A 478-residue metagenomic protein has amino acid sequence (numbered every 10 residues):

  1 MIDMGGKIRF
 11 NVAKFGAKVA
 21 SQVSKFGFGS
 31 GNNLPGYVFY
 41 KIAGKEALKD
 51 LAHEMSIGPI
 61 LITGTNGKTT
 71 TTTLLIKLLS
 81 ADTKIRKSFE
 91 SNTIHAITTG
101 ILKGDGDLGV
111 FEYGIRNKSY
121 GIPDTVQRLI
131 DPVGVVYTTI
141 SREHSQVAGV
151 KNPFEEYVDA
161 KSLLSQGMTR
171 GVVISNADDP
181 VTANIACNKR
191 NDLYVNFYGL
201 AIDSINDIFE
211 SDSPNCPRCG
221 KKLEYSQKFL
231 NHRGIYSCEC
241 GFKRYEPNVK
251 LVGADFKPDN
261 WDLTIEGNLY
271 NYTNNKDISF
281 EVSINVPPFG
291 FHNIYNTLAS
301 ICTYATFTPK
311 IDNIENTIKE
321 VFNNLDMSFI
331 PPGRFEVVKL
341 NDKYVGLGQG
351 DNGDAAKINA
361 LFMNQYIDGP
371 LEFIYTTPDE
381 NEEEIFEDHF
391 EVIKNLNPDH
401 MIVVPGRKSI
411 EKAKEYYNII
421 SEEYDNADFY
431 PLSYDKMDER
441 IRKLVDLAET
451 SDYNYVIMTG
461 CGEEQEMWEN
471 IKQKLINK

Functional and structural regions predicted by a protein language model:
M1-G36, G220, C238-F242, C302-K478: ATP-dependent carboxylate-amine ligase
D3-G199, N206-P214: Phosphate-binding loop of NTP-binding sites
N33, T70, N92, N152 (+7 more regions): Conserved active-site and cofactor/substrate-binding residues in soluble primary-metabolism enzymes
T65-K68, S91-N92, R116, D179-V181 (+4 more regions): Gly/Ser/Thr-rich loops at beta-strand to alpha-helix junctions that form or flank small-molecule/cofactor-binding
T72, Y120-I122, Q146-V147, A183-A186 (+5 more regions): Short glycine-/acidic-enriched loop or helix-start segments at secondary-structure transitions that form or flank
L75, L79, I97-I101, T297-F307 (+1 more regions): Buried hydrophobic packing segments
G149-N152, I205-G220, I441-Y453: Short, surface-exposed amphipathic charged segments that create phosphate/polyanion-binding patches used for binding
N196-G353: Adenine nucleotide phosphate-binding catalytic loops in nucleotide-utilizing enzymes
